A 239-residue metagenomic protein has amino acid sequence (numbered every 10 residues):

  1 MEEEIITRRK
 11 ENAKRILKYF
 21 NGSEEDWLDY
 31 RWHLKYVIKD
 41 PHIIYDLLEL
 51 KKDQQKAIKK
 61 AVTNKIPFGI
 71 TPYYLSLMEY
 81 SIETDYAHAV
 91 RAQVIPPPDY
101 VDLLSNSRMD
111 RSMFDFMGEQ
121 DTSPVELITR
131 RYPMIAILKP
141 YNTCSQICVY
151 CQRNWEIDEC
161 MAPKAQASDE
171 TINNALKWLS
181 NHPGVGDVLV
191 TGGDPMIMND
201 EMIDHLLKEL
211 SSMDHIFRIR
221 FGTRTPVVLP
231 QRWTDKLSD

Functional and structural regions predicted by a protein language model:
M1-R130: Flexible, acidic/Gly-rich N-terminal and inter-domain linker regions that tether and position cofactor-handling modules
P67-I70, D121-R153: N-terminal pre-triad scaffold of radical SAM enzymes
Y80, C144-Q146, V227: Short loop/turn segments at secondary-structure transitions that flank enzyme active sites
E83-A87, Q93-Y100, M117, A167-S180 (+2 more regions): Active-site glycine-rich loop that binds ribose-phosphate moieties when present
R130, L179-P183: Short glycine/proline-enriched loop/turn "hinge" motifs that connect secondary-structure elements and lie
I135, Q152-A175, P183-K236: Core AdoMet radical
